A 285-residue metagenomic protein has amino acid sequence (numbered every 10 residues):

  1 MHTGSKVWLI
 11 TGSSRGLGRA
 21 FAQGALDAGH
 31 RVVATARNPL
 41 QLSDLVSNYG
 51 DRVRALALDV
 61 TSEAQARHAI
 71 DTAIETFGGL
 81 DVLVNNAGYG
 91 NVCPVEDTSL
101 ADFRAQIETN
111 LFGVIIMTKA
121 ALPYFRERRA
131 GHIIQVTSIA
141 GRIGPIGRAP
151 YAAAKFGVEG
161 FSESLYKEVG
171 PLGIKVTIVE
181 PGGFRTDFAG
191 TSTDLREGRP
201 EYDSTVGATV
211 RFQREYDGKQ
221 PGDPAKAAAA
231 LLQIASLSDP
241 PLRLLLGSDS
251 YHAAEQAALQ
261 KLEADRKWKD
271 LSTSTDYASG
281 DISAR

Functional and structural regions predicted by a protein language model:
S14-R15: Conserved glycine-rich cofactor-binding loop
D51, T72-N85, N91: A glycine-rich helix->loop->beta "capping" turn within Rossmann-like NAD(P)(H)-dependent oxidoreductase domains
L58-H68, L100: The beta1-alpha1 cofactor-binding region of Rossmann-like NAD(H)/NADP(H)-dependent oxidoreductases
P94-V95, D102-R104: Substrate-binding pocket helix/loop in short-chain dehydrogenase/reductase
T118, A154: Active-site helix of classical SDR
S138: Residue(s) in the substrate-gating loop at a strand-loop-helix junction that position the organic substrate next
P171-P241: SDR active-site lid
